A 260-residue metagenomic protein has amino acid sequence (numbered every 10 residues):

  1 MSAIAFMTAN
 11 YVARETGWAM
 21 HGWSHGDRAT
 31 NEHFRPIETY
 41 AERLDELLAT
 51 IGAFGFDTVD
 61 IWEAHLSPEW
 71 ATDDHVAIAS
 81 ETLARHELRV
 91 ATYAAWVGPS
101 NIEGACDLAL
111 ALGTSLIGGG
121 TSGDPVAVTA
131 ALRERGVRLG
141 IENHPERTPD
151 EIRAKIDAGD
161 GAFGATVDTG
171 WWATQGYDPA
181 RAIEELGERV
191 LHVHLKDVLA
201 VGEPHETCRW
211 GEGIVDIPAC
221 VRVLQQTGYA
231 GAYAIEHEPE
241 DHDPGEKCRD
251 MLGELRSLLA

Functional and structural regions predicted by a protein language model:
M1-E103, D107-L110, T114-S115, A260: N-terminal pre-domain/capping segments
F6, I51, V59, L83 (+7 more regions): Conserved, mostly hydrophobic/aromatic
Y11, V97, A234-P244: A short, acidic, flexible beta-alpha connecting loop/helix-capping segment that sits on the rim of active
A19-A41, W171-A230, E238-E246: Gly/Pro-rich active-site loop or hairpin
T50-D57, H86-E87, L132-R135, C220-A230: A structural motif corresponding to the C-terminal end of an alpha-helix and its immediate exit/capping segment
E63, T121, D197, H237: Short secondary-structure boundary segments
E81-V167, W172-G176, G245-K247: Active-site acidic/histidine proton-transfer and metal-coordination neighborhood in alpha/beta enzyme cores
P244-A260: C-terminal helical cap(s) of enzyme catalytic domains, especially alpha/beta-barrels
